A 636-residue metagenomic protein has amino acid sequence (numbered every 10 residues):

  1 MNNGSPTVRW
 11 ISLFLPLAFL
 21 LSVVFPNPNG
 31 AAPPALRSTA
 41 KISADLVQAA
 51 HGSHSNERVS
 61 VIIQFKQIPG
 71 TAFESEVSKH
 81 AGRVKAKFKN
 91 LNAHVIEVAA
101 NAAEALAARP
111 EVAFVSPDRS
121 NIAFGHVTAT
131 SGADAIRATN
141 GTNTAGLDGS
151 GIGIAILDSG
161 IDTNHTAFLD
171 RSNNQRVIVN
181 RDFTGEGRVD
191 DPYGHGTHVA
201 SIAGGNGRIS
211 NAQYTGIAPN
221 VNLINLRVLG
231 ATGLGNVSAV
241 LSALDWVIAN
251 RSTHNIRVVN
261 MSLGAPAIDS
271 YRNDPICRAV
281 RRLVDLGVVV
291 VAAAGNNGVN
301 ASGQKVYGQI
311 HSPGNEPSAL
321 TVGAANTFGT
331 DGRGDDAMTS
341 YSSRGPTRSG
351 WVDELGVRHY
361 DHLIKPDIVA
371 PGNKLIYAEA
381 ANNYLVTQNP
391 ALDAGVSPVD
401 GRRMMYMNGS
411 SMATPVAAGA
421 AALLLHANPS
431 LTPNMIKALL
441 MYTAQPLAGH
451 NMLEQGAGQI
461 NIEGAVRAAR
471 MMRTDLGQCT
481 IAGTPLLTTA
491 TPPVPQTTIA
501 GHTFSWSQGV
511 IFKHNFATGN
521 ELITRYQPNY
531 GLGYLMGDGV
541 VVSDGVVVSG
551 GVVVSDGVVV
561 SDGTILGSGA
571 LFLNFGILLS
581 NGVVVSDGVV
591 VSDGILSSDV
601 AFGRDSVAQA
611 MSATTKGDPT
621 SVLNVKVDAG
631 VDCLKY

Functional and structural regions predicted by a protein language model:
N2-A145, I152-I154, A482-T491, Q496 (+12 more regions): Autoinhibitory N-terminal propeptides
A35, S55-N56, S75, R83 (+12 more regions): Subtilisin-like serine protease catalytic core
I42, V47-G52, A249, I256-S262 (+6 more regions): C-terminal subdomain of the subtilisin-like protease fold in secreted/lumenal serine endopeptidases
V61-Q64, I136-G187, H195-I202, N206-R208 (+7 more regions): Acidic-leg catalytic submotif of subtilisin-like serine proteases
D158, G295, G409: Active-site glycine-centered loops adjacent to acidic/histidine catalytic or metal-binding residues that shape
V177, H311-A418, A422, G464 (+11 more regions): Extracellular S/T/G-rich loop segment that most often corresponds to the catalytic His/Ser-adjacent loop
G230, L244-S270, A292-A294: Short acidic, glycine-rich surface-loop motifs adjacent to enzyme active sites
N296-E316: Glycine-rich, charge-decorated loop segments at or immediately adjacent to ligand/cofactor-binding or catalytic sites
